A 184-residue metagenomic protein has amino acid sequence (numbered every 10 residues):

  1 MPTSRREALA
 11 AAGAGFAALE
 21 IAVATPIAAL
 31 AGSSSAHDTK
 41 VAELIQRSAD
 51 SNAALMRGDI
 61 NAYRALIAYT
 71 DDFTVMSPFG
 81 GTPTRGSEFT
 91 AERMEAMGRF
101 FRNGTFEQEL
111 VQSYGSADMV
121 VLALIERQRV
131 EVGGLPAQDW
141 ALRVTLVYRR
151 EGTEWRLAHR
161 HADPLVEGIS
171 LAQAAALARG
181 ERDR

Functional and structural regions predicted by a protein language model:
P2-S4, A10-Y69, A176-R184: Short, low-complexity N-terminal intrinsically disordered segments enriched in polar/charged residues
V41-A42, I60-S116, Q138-D139: A solvent-exposed, acidic/Ser-Thr-rich amphipathic alpha-helical stretch
F73, G80-T82, Q128-V130, P164-L165: Solvent-exposed loop/turn segments at secondary-structure junctions within structured extracellular/periplasmic domains
Q108-S113, E126-Q128, R143-Y148, A162: Hydrophobic/aromatic beta-strand elements that line small-molecule binding cavities or substrate pockets in beta-rich
D118-Q128: A short hydrophobic beta-strand element
A141-L171: Short beta-strand edge/turn micro-motifs at domain boundaries
